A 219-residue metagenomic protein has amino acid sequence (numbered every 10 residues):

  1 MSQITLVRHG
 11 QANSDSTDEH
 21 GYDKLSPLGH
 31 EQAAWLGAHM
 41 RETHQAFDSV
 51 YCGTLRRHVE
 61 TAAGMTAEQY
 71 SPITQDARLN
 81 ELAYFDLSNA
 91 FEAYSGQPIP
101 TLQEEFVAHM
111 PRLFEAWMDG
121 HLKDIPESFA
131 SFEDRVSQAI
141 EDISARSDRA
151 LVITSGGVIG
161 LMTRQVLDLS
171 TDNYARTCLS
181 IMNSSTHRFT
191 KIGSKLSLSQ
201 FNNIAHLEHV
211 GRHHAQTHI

Functional and structural regions predicted by a protein language model:
I4, D148-T154: Generic beta-sheet signal
I4-G64, E127-S137: Loop-to-helix element that buttresses phosphate recognition and phosphoryl-transfer chemistry
G10, G156, N202-I204: Active-site metal-binding loops of divalent metal-dependent hydrolases
W35-H109: Phosphate-coordination/substrate-recognition cap region in phosphate-metabolizing enzymes
T43-A46, I143-S147: Glycine-rich phosphate-binding loop signature in dinucleotide/nucleotide-binding domains
T74, N80-L102, R146-R149, R164-I219: Acidic, low-complexity terminal tails and accessory targeting/binding regions of phosphate-metabolizing enzymes
Q97-S131: Short glycine/proline- and acidic residue-enriched helix-loop micro-motifs that form flexible lids or anion-recognition
D142, S155, L169: Conserved nucleotide-sugar donor-interacting segment of glycosyltransferase catalytic cores, predominantly GT-B
